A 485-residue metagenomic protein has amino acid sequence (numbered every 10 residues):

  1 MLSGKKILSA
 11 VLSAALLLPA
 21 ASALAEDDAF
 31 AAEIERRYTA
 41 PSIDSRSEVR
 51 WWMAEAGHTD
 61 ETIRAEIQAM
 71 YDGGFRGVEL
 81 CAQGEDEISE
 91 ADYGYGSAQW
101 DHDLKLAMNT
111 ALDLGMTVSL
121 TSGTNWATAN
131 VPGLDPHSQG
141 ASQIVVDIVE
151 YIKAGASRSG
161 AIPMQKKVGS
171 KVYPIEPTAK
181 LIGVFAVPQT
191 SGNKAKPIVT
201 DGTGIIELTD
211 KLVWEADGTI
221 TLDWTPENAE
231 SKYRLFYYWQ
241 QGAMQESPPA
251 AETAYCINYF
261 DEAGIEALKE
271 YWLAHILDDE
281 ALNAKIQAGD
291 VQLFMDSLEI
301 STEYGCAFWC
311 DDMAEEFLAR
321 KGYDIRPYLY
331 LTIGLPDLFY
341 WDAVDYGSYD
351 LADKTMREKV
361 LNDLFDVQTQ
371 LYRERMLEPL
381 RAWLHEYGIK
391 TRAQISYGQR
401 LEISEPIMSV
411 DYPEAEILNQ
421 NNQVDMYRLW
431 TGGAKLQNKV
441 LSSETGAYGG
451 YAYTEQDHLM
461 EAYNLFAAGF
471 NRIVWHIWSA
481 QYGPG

Functional and structural regions predicted by a protein language model:
M1-V11: Bacterial N-terminal signal peptides that target proteins for export
V11-P19: Bacterial N-terminal signal peptides
L18-D27: Sec-dependent signal peptide cleavage junction
A29-P41, R46-E48, H58-G73, G77-E79 (+1 more regions): Mature extracytoplasmic enzyme cores
S47-M53, D86-Y93, S247-D261, R357-T369 (+2 more regions): Glycine- and acidic
R50-E61, Y448-T454: Active-site mouth loops of central-metabolism enzymes
D103, D353-K390, Q399: Active-site neighborhood of glycoside hydrolase catalytic domains
A127-N130, Y387-G485: Hydrophobic targeting/anchoring helices
